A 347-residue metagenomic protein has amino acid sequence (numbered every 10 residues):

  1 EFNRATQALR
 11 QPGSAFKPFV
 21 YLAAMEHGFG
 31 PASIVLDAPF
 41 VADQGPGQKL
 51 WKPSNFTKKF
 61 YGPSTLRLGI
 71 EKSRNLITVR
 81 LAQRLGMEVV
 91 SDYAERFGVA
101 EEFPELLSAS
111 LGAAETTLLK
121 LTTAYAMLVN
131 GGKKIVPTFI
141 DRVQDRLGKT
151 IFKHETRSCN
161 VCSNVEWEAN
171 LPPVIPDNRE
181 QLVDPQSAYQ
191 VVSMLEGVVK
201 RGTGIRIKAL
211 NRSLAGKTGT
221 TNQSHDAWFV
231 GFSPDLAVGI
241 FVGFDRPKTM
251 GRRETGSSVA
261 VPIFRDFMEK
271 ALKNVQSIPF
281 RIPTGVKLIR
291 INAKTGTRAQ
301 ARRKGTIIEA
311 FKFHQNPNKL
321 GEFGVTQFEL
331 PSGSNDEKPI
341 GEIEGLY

Functional and structural regions predicted by a protein language model:
E1-F19, A32-D37, S64, S108: Short active-site loop at a secondary-structure junction that contains or immediately precedes the catalytic residue(s)
E1-F2, P104, P247-G251: Short small-residue beta-strand/loop micro-motif enriched in glycine and branched aliphatics
Q11-V35, G69, A124-L128, V191 (+2 more regions): Active-site SXXK
F29-V90, K134, L147-Y189, E196: Conserved catalytic neighborhood of penicillin-recognizing serine enzymes
G30-D37, F103, K134-F139, K200-I207 (+1 more regions): Acidic/polar loop patches that form or flank catalytic/metal-binding clefts of enzymes that bind anionic ligands
S33, P39, D43, K49-W51 (+2 more regions): Soluble, non-transmembrane domains of envelope/secretory-pathway proteins that act on or interact with carbohydrate
Q48-P53, G86-T123: Mid-domain, small-residue-enriched loop/turn segments at the edges of structured enzyme/sensor domains
Q190-G219: Active-site Gly/Thr loop motif
